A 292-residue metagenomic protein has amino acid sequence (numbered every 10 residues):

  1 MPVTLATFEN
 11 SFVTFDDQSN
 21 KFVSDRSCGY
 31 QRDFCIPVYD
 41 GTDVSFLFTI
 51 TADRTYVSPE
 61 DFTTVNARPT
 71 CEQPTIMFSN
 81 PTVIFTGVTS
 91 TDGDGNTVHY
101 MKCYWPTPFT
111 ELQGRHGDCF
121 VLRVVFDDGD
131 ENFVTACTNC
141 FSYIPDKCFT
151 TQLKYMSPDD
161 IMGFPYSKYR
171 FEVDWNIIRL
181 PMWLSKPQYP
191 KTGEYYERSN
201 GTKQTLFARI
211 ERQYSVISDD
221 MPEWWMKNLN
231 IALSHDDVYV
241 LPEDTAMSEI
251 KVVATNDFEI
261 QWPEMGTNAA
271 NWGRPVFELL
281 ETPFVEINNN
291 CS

Functional and structural regions predicted by a protein language model:
M1-L153, D160: Preference for solvent-exposed, low-hydrophobicity sequence contexts
C137-S292: Extracellular/virion structural assembly segments
